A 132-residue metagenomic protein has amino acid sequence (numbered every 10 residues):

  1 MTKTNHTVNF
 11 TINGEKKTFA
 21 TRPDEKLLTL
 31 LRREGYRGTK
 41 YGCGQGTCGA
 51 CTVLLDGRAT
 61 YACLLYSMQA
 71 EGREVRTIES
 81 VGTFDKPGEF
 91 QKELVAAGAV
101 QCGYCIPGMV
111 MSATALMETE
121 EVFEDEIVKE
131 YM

Functional and structural regions predicted by a protein language model:
M1-M132: Signature of N-terminal electron-transfer/Fe-S-associated modules in redox systems
